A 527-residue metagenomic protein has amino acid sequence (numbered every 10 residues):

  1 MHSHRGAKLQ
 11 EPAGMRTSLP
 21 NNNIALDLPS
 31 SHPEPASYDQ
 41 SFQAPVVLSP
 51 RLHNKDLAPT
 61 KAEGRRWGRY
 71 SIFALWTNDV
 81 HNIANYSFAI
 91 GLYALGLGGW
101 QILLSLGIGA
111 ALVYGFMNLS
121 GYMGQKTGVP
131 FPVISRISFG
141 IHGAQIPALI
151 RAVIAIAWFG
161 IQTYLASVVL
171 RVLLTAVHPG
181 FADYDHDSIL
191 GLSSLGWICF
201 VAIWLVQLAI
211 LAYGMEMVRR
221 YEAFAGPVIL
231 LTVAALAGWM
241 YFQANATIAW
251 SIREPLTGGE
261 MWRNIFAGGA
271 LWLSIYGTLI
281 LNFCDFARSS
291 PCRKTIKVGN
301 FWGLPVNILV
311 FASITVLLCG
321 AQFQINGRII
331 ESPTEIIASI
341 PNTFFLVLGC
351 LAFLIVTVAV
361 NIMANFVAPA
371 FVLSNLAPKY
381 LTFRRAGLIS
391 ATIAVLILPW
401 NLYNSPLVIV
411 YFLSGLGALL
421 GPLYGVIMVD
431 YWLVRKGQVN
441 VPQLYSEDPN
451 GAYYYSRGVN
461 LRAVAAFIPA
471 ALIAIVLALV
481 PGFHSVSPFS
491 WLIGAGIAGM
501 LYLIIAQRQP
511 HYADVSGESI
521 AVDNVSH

Functional and structural regions predicted by a protein language model:
H2-H4, R16-G99, L236, Q243-A244 (+3 more regions): Membrane-interface "cap" regions at the ends of multi-pass membrane proteins
S49-F139, G143-I146, I156, T278-P305 (+1 more regions): Transmembrane helix-boundary motif of multi-pass solute transporters/channels
P59, L423-L501, R508, V515-S519: C-terminal membrane-solvent junction of multi-pass transporters and transport-like membrane proteins
R69-N85, C199-V206, G238-A244, E254-L318 (+2 more regions): Hydrophobic, membrane-embedded alpha-helices of multi-pass small-molecule transporters
I108-F116, I150-Q162, P227-F242, L271-T278 (+2 more regions): Selective recognition of specific alpha-helical transmembrane segments in multi-pass small-molecule
A148, T175-A212, P227-L236, I265-F283 (+3 more regions): Transmembrane alpha-helical segments of multi-pass small-molecule transport proteins
I150, I161, S167, I198-M240 (+3 more regions): Membrane-interface loop-to-helix entry segments
T163, S167-A176, V228-E254, I275-Y276 (+3 more regions): Hydrophobic alpha-helical segments and their helix-loop junctions in multi-pass secondary transporters
